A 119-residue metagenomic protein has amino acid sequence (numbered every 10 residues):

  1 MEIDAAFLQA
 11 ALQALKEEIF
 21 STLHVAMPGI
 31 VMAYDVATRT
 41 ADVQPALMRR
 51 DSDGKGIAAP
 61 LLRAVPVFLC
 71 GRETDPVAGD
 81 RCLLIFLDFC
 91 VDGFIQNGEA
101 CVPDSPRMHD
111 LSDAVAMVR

Functional and structural regions predicted by a protein language model:
M1-R119: Exposed beta-strand/loop interface patches that mediate assembly or binding
